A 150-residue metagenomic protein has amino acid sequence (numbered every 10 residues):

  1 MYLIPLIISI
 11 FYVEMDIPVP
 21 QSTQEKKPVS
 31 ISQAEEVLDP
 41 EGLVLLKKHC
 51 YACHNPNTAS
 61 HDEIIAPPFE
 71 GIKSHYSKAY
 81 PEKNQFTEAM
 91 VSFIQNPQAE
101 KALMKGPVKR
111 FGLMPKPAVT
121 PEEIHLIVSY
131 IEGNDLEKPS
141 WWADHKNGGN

Functional and structural regions predicted by a protein language model:
M1-D16: Sec-dependent N-terminal signal peptides
I17-L46: Electrostatic cytochrome c docking/interface patches
L46-N57, I127: The canonical Cys-X-X-Cys-His
Y51, N55, V91, Q95-A99 (+1 more regions): Sec-exported extracytoplasmic/periplasmic mature domains
T58-V91, L113-P115: Gly/Gly-Pro-rich "capping" loops immediately C-terminal to redox-active cysteine motifs in periplasmic/lumenal
I65-K73, Q95-E123: Axial heme c-ligation environment in periplasmic c-type cytochrome domains
R110-D144: C-terminal capping alpha-helices of c-type cytochrome domains
